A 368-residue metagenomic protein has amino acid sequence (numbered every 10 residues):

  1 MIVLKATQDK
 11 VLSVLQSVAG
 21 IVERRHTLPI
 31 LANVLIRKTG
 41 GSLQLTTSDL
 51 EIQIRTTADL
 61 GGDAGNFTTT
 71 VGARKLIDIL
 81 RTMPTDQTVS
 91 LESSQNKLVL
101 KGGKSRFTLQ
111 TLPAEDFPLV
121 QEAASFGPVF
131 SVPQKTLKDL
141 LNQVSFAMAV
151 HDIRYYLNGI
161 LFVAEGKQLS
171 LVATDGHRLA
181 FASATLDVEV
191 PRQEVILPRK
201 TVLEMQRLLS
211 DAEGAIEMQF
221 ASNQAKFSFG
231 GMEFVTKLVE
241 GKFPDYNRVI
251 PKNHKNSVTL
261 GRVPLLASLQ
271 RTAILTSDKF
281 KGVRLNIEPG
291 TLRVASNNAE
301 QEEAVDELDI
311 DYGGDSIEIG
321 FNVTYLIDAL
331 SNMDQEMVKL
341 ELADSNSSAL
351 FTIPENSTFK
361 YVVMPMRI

Functional and structural regions predicted by a protein language model:
M1-I368: Structural preference for solvent-exposed beta-strand-turn elements and adjacent flexible terminal/loop segments within
